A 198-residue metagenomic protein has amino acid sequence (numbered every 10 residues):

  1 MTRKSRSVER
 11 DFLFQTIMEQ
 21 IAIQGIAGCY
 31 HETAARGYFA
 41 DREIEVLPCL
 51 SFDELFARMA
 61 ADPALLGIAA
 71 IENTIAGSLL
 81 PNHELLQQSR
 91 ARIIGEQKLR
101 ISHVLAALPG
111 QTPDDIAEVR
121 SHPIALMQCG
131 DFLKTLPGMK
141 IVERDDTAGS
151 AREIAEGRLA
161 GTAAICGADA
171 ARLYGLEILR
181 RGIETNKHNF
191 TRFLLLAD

Functional and structural regions predicted by a protein language model:
R3, D11-D198: Domain-level signature for soluble enzymes in the chorismate/prephenate branch of the shikimate pathway
